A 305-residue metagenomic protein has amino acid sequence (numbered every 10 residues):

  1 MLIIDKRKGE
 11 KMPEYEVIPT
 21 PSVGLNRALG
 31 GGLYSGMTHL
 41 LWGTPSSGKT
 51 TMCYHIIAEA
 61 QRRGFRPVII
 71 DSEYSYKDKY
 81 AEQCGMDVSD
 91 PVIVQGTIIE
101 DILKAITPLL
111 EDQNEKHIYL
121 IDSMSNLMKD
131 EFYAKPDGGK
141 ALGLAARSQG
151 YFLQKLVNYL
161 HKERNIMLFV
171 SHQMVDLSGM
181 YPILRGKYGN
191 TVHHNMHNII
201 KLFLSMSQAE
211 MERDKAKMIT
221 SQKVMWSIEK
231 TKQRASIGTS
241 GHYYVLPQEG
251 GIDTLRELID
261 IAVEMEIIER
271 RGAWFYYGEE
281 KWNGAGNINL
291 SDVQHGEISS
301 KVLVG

Functional and structural regions predicted by a protein language model:
M1-P91, T107-E111: The Walker A/P-loop phosphate-binding site
R62-G64, C84-P91, K135-L144, R185-G189: A short alpha->loop->secondary-structure connector
S72-Y74, G96-T97, M124, Q173-M174 (+1 more regions): Short, ordered loop/turn segments at secondary-structure junctions
Y76, L127-M128, L177: Catalytic P-loop NTPase motifs of RecA-like helicase/translocase cores
G96-N165: Phosphate-binding/switch loop-helix module in NTP-utilizing enzymes
L142-M265: Phosphate-binding/switch region of NTP-binding enzymes
D253-N283: Long, well-ordered amphipathic alpha-helical subdomains in the mid-to-C-terminal portions of large enzyme subunits
A273-G305: Terminal-proximal interaction/regulatory segments of ATP-powered molecular machines
